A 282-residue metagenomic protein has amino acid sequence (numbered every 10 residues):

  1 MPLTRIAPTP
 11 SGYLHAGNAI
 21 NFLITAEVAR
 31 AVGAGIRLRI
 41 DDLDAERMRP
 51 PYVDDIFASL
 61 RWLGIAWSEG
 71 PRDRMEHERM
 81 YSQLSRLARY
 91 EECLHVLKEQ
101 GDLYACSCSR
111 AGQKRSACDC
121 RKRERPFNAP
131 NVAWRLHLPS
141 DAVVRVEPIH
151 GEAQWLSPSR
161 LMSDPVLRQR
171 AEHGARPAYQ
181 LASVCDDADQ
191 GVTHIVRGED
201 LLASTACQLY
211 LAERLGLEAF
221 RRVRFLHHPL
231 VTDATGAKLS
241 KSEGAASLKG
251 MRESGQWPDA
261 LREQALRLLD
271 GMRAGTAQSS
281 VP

Functional and structural regions predicted by a protein language model:
M1-A117, E199-L211, L215-F220, G271-G275: N-terminal Rossmann-like or analogous alpha/beta NTP/dinucleotide-binding catalytic cores that position adenine
M1-R5, V32-I36, G70-R74, R79 (+6 more regions): Alpha-helical context
M1-Y13, A31, I36, L63 (+2 more regions): Non-catalytic terminal extensions that flank enzyme cores
W67-P71, Q169, A212-L215, L226 (+1 more regions): Short C-terminal domain-edge/linker segments immediately following a structured domain
A105-S240, S247-R252, R273: Active-site cores that bind ATP or allylic diphosphates and position pyrophosphate for catalysis
